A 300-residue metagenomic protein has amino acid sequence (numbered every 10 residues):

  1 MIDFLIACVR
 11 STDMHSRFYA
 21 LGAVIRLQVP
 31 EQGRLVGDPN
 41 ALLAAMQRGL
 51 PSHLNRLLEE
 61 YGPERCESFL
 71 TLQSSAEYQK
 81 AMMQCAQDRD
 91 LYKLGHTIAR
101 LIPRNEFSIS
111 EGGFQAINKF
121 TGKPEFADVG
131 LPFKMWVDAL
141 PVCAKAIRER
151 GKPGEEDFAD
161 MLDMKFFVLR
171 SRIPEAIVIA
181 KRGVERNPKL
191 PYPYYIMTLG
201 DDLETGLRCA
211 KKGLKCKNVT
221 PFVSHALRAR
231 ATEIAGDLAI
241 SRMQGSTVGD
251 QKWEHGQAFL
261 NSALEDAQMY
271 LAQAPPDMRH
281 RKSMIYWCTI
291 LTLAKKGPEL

Functional and structural regions predicted by a protein language model:
M1-I177, K181-V184, P191-Y192, F222-A229 (+1 more regions): Non-TPR docking regions that flank or precede TPR/alpha-solenoid scaffolds in eukaryotic proteins
E185, D202-L203, N218-V219: Short amphipathic alpha-helices and their capping/turn residues within compact interaction modules
N187-K189, G213: Conserved anchor residues at repeat-unit boundaries in beta-strand-based tandem repeats, strongest for the MORN repeat
L199-D201, I234-A235: Hydrophobic face of amphipathic alpha-helices that form TPR/SEL1-like repeat modules and related alpha-solenoid
T205-R208, K252: Amphipathic, oligomerization/interface secondary-structure segments
K211-P221, A226: Generic detector of contiguous secondary-structure segments
